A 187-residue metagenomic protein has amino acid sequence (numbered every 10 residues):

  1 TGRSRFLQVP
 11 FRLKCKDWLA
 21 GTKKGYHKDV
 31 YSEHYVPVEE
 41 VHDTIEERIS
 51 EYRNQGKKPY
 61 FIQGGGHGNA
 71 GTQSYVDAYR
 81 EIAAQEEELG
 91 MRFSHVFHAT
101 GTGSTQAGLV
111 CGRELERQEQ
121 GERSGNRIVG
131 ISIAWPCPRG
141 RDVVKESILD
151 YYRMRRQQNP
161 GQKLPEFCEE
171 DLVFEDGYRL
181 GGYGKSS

Functional and structural regions predicted by a protein language model:
T1, G68-N69, H98-A107: Gly/Ser/Thr-rich loops at beta-strand to alpha-helix junctions that form or flank small-molecule/cofactor-binding
T1, R5-F6, E119: Catalytic phosphate/metal-binding cores of nucleic-acid and nucleotide-processing enzymes, i.e., regions that mediate
S4-L89, K163, E170-K185: Small/polar-residue-rich loop-to-helix segments that shape phosphate-bearing ligand pockets
E86, R113-R117: Active-site catalytic pocket residues across diverse enzymes, especially alpha/beta-hydrolases
L89-H95: Short helix-loop-beta connector
Q106-E114: Short Gly/Thr/Asp-enriched flexible loops that form oxyanion-binding sites at enzyme active sites
R117-S187: Active-site/ligand-binding loops adjacent to catalytic centers
